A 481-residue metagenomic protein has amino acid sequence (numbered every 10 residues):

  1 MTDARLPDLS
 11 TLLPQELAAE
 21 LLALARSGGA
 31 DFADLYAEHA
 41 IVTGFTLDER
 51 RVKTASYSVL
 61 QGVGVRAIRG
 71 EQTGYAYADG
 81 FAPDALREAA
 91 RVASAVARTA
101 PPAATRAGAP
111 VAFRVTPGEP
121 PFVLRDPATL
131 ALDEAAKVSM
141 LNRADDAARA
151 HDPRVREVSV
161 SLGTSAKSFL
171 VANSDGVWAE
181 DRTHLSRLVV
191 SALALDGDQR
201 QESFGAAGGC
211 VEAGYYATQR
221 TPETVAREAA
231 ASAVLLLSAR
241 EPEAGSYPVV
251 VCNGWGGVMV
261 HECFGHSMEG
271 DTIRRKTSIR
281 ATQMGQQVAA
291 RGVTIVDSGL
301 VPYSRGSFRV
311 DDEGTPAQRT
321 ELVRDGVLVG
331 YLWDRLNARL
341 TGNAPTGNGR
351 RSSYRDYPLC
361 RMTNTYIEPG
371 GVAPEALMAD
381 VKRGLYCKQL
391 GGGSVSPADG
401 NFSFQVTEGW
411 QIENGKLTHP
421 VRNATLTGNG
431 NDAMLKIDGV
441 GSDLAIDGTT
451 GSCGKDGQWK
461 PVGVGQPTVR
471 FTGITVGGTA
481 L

Functional and structural regions predicted by a protein language model:
M1-L481: N-terminal small-residue-enriched
